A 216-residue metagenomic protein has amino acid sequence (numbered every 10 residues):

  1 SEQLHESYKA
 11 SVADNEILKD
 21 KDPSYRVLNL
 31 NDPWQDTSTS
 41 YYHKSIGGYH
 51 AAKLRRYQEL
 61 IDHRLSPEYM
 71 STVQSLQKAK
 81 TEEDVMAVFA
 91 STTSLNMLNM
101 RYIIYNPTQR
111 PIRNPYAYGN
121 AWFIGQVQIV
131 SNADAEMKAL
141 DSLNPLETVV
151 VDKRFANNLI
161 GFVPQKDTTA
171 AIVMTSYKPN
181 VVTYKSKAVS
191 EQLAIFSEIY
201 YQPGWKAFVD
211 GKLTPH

Functional and structural regions predicted by a protein language model:
S1-K53, I112: Extracytoplasmic
L18, G48-H63, P67-H216: Flexible, solvent-exposed extracytoplasmic
